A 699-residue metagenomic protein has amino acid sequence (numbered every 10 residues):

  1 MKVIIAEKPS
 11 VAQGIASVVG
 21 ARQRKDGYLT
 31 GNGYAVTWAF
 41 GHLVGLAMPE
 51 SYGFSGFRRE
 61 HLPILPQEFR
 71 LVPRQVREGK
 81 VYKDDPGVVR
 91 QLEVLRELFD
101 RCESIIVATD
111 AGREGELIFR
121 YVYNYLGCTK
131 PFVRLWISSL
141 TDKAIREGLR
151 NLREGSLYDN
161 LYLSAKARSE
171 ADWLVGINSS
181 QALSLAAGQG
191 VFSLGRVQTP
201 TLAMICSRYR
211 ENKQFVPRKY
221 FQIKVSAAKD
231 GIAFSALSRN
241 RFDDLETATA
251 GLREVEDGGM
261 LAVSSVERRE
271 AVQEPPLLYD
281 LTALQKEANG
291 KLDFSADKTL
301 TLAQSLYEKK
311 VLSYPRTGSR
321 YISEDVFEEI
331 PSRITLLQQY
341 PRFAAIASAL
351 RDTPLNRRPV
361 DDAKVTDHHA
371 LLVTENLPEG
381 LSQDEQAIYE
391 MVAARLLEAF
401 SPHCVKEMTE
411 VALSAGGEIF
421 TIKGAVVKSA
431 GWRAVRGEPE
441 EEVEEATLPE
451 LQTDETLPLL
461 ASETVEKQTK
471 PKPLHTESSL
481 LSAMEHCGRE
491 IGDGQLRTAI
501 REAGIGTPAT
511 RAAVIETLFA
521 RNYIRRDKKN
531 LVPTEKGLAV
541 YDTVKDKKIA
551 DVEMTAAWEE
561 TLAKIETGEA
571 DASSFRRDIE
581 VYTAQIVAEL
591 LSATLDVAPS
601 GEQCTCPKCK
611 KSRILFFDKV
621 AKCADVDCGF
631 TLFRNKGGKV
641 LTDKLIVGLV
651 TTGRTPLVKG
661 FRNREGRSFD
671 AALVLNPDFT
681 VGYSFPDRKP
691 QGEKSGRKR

Functional and structural regions predicted by a protein language model:
M1, T109-A111, G188-V191, R268-L277 (+4 more regions): Conserved short loop/turn motifs at secondary-structure junctions
M1-S169, W173, P471: Intrinsically disordered, low-complexity regulatory segments
K2-V3, V81, V88, Y125 (+4 more regions): Basic, low-complexity terminal or inter-domain segments flanking catalytic cores
P9-A16, G33-V36, F40, R59-L62 (+22 more regions): Amphipathic alpha-helical transducer elements in NTP-driven molecular machines
T30-N32, S226-D230, S414-E418, E665: Short strand-coil-strand connectors
G87, D100, L140-A227, R268-R269: C-terminal or mid-to-C-terminal helical accessory/interaction module adjacent to the motor/catalytic core
D243-Y279, Q285: Metal- or metallocofactor-binding catalytic centers and their adjacent structured scaffolds across diverse enzyme
